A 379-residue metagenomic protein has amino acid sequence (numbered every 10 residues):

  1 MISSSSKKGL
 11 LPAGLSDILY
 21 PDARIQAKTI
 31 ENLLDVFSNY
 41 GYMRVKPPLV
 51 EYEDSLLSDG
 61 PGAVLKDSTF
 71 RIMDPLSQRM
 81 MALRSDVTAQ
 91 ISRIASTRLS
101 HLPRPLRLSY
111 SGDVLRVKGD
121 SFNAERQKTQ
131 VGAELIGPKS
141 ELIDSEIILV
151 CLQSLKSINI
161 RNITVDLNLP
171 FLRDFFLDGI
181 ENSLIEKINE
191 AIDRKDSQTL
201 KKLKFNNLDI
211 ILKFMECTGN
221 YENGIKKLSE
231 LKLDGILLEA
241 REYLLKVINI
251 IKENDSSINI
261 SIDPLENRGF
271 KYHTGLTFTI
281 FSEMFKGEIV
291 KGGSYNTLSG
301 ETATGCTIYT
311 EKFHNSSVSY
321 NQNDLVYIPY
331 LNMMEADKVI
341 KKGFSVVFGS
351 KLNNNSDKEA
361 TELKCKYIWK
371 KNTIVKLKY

Functional and structural regions predicted by a protein language model:
M1-S85, A89, S145: TRNA-binding/sensing appendages of the translation machinery
I2, I25-Y40, Y52, L57 (+3 more regions): Positively charged, Gly/Ser-enriched RNA/tRNA-binding surfaces
P48-V50, N168, L352: Residue-level "edge-of-site" marker
S68-L76, I180-F205: Acidic, His- and aromatic-enriched active-site or binding-groove loops in soluble protein domains that engage sugars
I163-N168, I328: Short internal beta-strands
N168-G179: Short, conserved secondary-structure transition motifs
